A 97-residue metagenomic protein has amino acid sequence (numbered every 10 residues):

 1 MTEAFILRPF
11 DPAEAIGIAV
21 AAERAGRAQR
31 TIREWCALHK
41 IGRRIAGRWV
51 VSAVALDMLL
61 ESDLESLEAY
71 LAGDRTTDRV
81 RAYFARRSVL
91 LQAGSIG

Functional and structural regions predicted by a protein language model:
T2-E34: Polyanion-binding surface elements
A4, Q29, R43, G73 (+1 more regions): Generic detection of intrinsically disordered/low-complexity segments and helix-coil linkers/edges
A15-A19, K40-L67: Short helix-start
V54-I96: A short, Lys/Arg-enriched interface patch at domain edges and termini
